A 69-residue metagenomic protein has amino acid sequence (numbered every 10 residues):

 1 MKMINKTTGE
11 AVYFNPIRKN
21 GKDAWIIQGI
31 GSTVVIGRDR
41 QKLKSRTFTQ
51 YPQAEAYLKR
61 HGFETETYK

Functional and structural regions predicted by a protein language model:
M1-I36, Y68: Short N-terminal "domain-start" leader segments that mark the transition from disordered tails or signal peptides into
G37-T49, Q53, H61: A short, exposed loop/beta-hairpin motif centered on an aromatic-Gly-Thr core
H61-K69: Short arginine-rich
